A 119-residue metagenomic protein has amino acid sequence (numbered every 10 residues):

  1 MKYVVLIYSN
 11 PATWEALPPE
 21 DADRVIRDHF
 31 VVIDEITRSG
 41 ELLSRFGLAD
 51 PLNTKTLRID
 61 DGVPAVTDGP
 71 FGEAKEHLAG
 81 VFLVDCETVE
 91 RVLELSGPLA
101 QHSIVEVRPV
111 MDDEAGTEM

Functional and structural regions predicted by a protein language model:
M1-M119: Conserved, structured core segments of small domains
